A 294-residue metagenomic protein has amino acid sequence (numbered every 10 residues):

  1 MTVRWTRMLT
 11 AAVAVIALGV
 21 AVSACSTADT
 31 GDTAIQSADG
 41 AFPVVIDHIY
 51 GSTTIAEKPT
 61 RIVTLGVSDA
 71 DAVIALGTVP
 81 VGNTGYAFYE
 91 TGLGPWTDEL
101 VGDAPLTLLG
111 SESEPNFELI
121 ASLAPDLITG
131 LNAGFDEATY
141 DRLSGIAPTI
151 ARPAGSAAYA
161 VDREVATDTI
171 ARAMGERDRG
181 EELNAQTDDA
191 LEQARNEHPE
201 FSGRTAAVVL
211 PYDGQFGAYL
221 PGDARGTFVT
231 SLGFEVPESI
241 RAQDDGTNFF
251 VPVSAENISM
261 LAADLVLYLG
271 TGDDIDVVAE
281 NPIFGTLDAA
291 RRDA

Functional and structural regions predicted by a protein language model:
T2-A17, A21-S68, D178-V209, G270-E280: Bacterial Sec-exported substrate-binding components of ABC uptake systems
Y50, L109-N116, D244-V253: Short helix-initiation/N-cap motifs at beta->coil->alpha
S52, T139-D213, A294: Extracytoplasmic substrate-binding proteins
A56-P59, A70, I74, F117 (+9 more regions): Extracytoplasmic/secreted envelope proteins and their assembly/folding machinery, especially bacterial periplasmic
D69-L119: A short, structured surface patch at a secondary-structure boundary
I120, A124-G130, P148, I258 (+1 more regions): Proline-aspartate-enriched helix->loop->beta-strand connector
L220-F249: Alpha-helical, coiled-coil/dimerization segments enriched in small aliphatic residues
L261-A294: Structured C-terminal subdomain patch of bacterial secreted/periplasmic proteins
